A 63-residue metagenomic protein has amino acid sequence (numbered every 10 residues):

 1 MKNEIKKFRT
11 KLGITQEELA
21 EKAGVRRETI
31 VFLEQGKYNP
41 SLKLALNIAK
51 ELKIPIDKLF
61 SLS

Functional and structural regions predicted by a protein language model:
M1-E4, S63: Absolute protein N-terminus
N3-E21: Short basic helix-loop element that most often maps to the first helix and adjoining turn of HTH DNA-binding modules
F8, K22, L33, L62: Residues in the recognition helix of alpha-helical DNA-binding motifs
K11, K50, S61-S63: Short, charged recognition helix plus adjacent turn of helix-turn-helix-like nucleic-acid-binding domains
E17, E28, D57: Key DNA-contact positions within bacterial/archaeal DNA-binding proteins
V25-Y38: Recognition helix of helix-turn-helix/homeodomain-like DNA-binding domains that insert into the DNA major groove
K43-K58: DNA major-groove recognition helix of helix-turn-helix/homeodomain DNA-binding modules
